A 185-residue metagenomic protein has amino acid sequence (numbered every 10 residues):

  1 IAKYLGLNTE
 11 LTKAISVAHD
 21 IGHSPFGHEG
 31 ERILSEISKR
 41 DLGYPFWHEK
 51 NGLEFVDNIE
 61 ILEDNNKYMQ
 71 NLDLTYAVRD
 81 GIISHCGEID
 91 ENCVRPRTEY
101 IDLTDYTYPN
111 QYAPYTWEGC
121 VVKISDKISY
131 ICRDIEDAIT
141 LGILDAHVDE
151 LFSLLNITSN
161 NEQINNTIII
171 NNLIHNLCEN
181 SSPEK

Functional and structural regions predicted by a protein language model:
I1-E10, P45-F46, K50-N51, F55-K185: Histidine-centered, transition-metal-coordinating active-site segments
T9-A14, P25-P45, T140-L144: Post-HEXXH active-site segment of zinc metalloproteases
K13-A18, G22, V121-S125: Short alpha-helix carrying the canonical HExxH Zn2+-binding catalytic motif
G22-F26, S129: Short active-site segment of divalent metal-dependent hydrolases/proteases that encodes the spacing between
